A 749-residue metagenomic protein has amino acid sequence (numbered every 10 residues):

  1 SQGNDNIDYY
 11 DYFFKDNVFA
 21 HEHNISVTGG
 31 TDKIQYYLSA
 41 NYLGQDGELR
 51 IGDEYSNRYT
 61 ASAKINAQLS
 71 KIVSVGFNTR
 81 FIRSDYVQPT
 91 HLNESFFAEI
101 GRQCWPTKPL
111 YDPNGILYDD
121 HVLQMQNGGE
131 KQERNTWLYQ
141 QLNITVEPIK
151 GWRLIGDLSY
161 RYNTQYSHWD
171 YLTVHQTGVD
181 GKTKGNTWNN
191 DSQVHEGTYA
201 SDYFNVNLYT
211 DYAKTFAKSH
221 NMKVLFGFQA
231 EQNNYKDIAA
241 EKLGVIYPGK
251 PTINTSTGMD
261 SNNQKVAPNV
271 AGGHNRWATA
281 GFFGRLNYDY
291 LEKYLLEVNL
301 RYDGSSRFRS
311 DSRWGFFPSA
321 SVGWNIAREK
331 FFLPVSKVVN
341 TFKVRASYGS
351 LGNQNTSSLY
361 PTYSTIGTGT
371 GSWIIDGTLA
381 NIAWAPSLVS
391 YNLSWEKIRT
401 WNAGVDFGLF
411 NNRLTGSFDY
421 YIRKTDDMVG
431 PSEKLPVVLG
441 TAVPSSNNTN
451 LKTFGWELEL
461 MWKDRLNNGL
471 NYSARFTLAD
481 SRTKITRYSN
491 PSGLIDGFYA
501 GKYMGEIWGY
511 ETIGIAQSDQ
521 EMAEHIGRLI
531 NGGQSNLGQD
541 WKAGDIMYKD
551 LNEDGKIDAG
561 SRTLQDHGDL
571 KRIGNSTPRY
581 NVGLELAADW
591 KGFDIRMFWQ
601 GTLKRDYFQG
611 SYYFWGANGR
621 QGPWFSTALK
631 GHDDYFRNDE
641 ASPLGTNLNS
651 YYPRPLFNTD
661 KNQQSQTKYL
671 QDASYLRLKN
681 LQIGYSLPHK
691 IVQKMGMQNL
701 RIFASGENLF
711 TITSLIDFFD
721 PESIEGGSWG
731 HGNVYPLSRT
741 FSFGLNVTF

Functional and structural regions predicted by a protein language model:
S1-D53, T145-E147, H525-D545, P623 (+3 more regions): Residues embedded in well-ordered regular secondary structure
S1-I7, H21-N24, S95-L123: Acidic, glycine-rich flexible loop segments
S1-Q2, A239-E241, T449, K463-S576 (+2 more regions): Conserved small-residue
F14, E22-E48, S62-N66, G76 (+4 more regions): Predominantly transmembrane beta-strands of Gram-negative outer membrane beta-barrel pores used for transport
H21, K64-V73, N78-R83, L117-Y171 (+2 more regions): Extracellular/periplasmic, surface-exposed regions of secreted and cell-surface proteins
G29-K33, Y42, Y290, L409-N411 (+3 more regions): A generic beta-sheet turn/junction motif
Q176-V179, S305, T602-R701: Extracytoplasmic gating/loop element in the C-terminal half of outer-membrane beta-barrel translocons and assembly
N575-G610: Glycine-rich, aromatic-lined ligand/substrate-binding cores of catalytic and carbohydrate-binding domains
